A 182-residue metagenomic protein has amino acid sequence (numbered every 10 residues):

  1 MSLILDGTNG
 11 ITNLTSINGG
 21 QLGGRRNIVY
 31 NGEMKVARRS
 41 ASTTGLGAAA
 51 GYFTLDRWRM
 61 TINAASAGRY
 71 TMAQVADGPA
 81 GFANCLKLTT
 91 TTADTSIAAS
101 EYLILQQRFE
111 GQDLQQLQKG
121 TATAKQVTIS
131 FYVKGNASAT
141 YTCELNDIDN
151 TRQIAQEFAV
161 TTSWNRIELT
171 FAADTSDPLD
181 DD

Functional and structural regions predicted by a protein language model:
I4, T8-D182: Extracellular and organelle-lumenal recognition/adhesion modules and their flexible linkers in secreted
